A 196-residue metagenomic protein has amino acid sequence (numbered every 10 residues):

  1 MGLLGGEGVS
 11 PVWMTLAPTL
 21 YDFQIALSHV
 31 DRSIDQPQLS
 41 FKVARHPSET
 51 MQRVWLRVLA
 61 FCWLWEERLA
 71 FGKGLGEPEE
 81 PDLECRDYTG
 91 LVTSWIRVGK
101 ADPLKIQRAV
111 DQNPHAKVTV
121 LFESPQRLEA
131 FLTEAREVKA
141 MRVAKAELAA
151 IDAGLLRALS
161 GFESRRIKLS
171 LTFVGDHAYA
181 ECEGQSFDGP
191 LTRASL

Functional and structural regions predicted by a protein language model:
G2, P11-T50: Extreme N-terminal leader/targeting regions
D31-L75: Acidic-basic catalytic patches of nuclease active cores, encompassing PD-(D/E)XK and other metal-cofactor nuclease
A70-Y88: Long amphipathic N-terminal alpha/beta scaffold segment
L83-C85, V92-I106: Conserved catalytic cores of phosphodiester-cleaving nucleases, focusing on short active-site segments
S94-W95, P114-L121, M141-E147: Hydrophobic beta-strand segments of well-ordered beta-sheets in folded domains
K105-Q112, F131-E134: A short acidic, amphipathic alpha-helical/loop segment
P125-F131: Short, charged/polar "capping" segments at the starts of alpha-helices and the immediately preceding loops
A144-L196: Non-catalytic C-terminal interaction segments of nucleic acid-processing enzymes
